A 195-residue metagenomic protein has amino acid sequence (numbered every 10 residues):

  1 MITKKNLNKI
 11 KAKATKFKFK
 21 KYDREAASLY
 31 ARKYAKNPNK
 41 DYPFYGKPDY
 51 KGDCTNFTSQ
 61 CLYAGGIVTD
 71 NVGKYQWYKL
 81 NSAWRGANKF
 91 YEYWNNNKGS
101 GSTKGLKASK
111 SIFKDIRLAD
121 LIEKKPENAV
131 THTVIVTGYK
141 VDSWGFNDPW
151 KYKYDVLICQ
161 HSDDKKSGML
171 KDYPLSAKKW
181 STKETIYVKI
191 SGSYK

Functional and structural regions predicted by a protein language model:
M1-T3, S176-A177: Low-complexity, intrinsically disordered terminal/linker segments enriched in charged and Gly/Pro repeats
T3-A83: N-terminal capping segments
K40, G46-K51, K140-Y154, D172-S181: Intrinsically disordered, low-complexity coil segments
T55-A64, T133-T137, L157-Q160: Active-site scaffold segments
A64, V68, K140, D164: Short loop/turn segments at secondary-structure transitions that flank enzyme active sites
D70-K74, V136-T137, K171-D172: Short, solvent-exposed loop/turn and secondary-structure capping segments
Y78-I158: ...with weaker cross-activation on analogous glycine-rich loops/strands in unrelated enzymes
Y152-K165, L170-K195: Low-complexity, Gly/Ser/Thr/Pro-rich intrinsically disordered linker/tail segments
